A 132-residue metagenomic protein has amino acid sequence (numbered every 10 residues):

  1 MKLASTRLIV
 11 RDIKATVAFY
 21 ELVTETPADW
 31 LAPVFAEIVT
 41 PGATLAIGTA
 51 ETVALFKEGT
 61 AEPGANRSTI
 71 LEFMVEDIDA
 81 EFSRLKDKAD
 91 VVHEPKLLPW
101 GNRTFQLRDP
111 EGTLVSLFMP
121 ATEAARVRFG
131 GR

Functional and structural regions predicted by a protein language model:
M1-A4, T26-E72, F82-R108, M119-R132: Vicinal oxygen chelate
I9, E72-E76: Short hydrophobic/aromatic beta-strand micro-patches that form the beta-sheet surface supporting nucleotide- or nucleic
V10-D12, P99: Conserved beta-strand-loop-alpha-helix junction that forms the acyl-donor binding cleft
T16-E21, L85, G112: Conserved active-site tyrosine of GNAT-family acetyltransferases
